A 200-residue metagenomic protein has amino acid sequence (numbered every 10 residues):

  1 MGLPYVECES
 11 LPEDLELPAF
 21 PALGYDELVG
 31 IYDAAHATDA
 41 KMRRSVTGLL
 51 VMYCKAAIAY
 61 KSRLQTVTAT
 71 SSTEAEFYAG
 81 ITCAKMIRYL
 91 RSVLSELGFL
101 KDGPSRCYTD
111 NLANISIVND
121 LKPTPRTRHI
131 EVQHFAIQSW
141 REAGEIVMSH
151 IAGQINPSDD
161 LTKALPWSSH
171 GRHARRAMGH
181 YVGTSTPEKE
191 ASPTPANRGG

Functional and structural regions predicted by a protein language model:
M1-L3, T38, A143-S149: Short helix-interrupting loop/turn segments at helix-coil junctions
M1-V29, A152, D160-T162: C-terminal reverse transcriptase regions that engage the nucleic-acid substrate
G2, E7-C8, G30-T73: RNase H-like nuclease fold core
Y5, A19-V29, R43-S45, A69 (+4 more regions): Conserved structured core elements
L15-A19, T38, Y53, R91-L94: Structural motif corresponding to the C-terminal cap of alpha-helices
E16, G30-A34, G103-S105: Cytochrome P450 C-terminal beta-domain/meander region
T66-G200: RNase H-like nuclease module associated with reverse transcription
